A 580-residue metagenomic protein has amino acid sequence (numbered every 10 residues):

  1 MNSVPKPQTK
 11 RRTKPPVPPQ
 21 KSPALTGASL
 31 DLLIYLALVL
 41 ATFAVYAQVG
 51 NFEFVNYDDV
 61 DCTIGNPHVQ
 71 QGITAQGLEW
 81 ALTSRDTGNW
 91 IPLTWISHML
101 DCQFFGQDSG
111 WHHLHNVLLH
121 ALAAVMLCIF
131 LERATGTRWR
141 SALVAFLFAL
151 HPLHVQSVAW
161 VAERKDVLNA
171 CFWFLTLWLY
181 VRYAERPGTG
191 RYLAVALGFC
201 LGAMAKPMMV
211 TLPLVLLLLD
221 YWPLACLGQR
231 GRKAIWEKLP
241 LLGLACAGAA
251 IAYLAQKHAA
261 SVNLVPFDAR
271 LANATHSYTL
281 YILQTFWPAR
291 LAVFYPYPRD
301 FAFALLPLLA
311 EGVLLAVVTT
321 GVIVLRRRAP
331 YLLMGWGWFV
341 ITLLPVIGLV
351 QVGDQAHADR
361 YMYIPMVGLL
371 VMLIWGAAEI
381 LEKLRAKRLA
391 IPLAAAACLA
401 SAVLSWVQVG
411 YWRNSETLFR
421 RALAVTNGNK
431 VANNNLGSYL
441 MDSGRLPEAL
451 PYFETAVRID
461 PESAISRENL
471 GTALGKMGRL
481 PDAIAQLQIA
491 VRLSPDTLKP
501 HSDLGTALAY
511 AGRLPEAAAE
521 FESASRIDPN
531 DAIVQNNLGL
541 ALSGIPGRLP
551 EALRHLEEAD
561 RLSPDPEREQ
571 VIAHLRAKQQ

Functional and structural regions predicted by a protein language model:
N2-G478, R492, K499, D503: Polytopic membrane enzymes that build or remodel cell-surface glycoconjugates and lipids
V431, A464-I465, L498-K499, A532-I533 (+1 more regions): Boundary/linker segments of alpha-helical solenoid repeat arrays
D442-S443, K476, Y510-A511, G544-I545 (+1 more regions): Register position in tetratricopeptide repeats
G544, P550-Q580: Terminal, low-structured helical/coil segments at or just beyond the last alpha-helical repeat
